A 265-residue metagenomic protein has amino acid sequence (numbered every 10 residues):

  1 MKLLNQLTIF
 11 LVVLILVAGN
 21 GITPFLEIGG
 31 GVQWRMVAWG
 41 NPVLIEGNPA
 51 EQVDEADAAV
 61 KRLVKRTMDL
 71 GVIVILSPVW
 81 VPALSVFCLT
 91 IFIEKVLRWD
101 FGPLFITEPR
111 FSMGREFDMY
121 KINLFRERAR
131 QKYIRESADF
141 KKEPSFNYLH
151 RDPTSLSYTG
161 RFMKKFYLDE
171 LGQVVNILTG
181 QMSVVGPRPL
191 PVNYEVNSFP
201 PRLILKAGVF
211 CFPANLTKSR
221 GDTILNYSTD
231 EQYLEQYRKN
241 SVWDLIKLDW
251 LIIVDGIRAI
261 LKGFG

Functional and structural regions predicted by a protein language model:
L4, T8-N20: Classical Sec-dependent N-terminal signal peptides that target proteins to the secretory pathway
I15, G21, L26-G29, Q33 (+2 more regions): A hydrophobic, helix-centered structural microdomain
G21-E51, L171-G265: Hydrophobic structural segments characteristic of membrane proteins
G40, P103-T154, F210-E235: Short, glycine-rich, amphipathic interfacial segments at transmembrane boundaries or analogous
E46-V53, V60, S145: Short, motif-level signal for alpha-helix interfacial/capping segments enriched in acidic residues and aromatics/proline
L63-R66, S155, Y167-E170, V242 (+1 more regions): An acidic site on a long C-lobe helix of protein kinase domains
K142-Y194: Conserved, function-defining core regions and hallmark residues within catalytic/recognition domains
